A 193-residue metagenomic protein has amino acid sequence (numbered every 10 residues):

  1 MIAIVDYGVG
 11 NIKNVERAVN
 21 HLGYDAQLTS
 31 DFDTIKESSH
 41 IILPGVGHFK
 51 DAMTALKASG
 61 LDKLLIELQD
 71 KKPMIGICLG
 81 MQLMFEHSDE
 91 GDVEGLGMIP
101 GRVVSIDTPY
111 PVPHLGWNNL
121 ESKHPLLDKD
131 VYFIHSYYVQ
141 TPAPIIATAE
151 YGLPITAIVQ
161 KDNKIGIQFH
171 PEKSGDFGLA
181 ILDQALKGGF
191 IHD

Functional and structural regions predicted by a protein language model:
M1, A26-E37: Short acidic low-complexity segments
I2-Y24, F169-K173: N-terminal beta1-alpha1 ligand-phosphate binding loop
G47-H114: Cysteine-nucleophile active-site neighborhood
E86-L153: Pocket-forming structural segment of enzyme catalytic cores
L126-K129, Q160-I165: Beta-strand-turn-beta hairpins that frame and shape the catalytic cleft of phosphate-ester-processing enzymes
L153-Q160: Short, surface-exposed beta-strand/loop micro-motifs that present aromatic residues
F169-D193: Acyltransferase
